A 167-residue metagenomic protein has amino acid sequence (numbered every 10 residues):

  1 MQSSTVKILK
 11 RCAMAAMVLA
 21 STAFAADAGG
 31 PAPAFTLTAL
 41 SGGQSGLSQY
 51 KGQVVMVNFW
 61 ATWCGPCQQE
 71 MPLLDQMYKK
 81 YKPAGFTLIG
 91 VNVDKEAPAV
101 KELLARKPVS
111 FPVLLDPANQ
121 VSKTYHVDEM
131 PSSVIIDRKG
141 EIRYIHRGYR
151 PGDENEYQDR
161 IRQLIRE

Functional and structural regions predicted by a protein language model:
Q2-A13: Bacterial N-terminal signal peptides that target proteins for export
R11-S21: Bacterial N-terminal signal peptides
A23-A28: Boundary at the C-terminal end of the N-terminal hydrophobic targeting segment
G30-P33, Q69, K79-A118, T124 (+1 more regions): Conserved segment of the thioredoxin-like fold in thiol-based oxidoreductases
A34-V55, Y81: A short beta-strand-turn-helix
Q53-V55, F59-W63, E129: Short pre-active-site segment immediately N-terminal to redox-active cysteine/selenocysteine motifs in thiol-based
F59-Q76: Conserved redox-active cysteine motifs that mediate thiol-disulfide chemistry, especially di-cysteine Cys-X(1-2)-Cys
E102-S110, D116-R162: Thiol/disulfide oxidoreductase modules built on the thioredoxin-like
